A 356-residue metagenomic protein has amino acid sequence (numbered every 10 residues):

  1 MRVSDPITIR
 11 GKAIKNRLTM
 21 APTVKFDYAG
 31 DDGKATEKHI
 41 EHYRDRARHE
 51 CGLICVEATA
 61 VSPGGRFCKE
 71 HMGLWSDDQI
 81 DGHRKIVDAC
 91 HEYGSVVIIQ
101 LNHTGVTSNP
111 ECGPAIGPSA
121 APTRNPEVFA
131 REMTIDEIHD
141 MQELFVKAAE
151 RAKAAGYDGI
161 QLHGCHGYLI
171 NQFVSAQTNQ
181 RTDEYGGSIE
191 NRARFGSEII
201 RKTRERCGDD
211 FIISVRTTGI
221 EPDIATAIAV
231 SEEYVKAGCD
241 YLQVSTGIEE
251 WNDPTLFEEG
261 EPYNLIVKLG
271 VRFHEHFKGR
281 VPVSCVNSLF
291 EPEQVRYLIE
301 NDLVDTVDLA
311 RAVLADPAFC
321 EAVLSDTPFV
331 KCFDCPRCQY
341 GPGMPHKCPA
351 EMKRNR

Functional and structural regions predicted by a protein language model:
M1-R356: Flavin-dependent oxidoreductase catalytic cores
